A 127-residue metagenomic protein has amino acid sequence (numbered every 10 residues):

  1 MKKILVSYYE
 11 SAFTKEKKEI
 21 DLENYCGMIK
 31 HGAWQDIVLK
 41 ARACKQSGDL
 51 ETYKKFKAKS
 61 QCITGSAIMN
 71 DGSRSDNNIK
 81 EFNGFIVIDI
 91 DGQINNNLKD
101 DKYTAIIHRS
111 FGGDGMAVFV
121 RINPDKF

Functional and structural regions predicted by a protein language model:
M1-D114, I122-F127: Signature for HUH/AEP ssDNA processing cores
